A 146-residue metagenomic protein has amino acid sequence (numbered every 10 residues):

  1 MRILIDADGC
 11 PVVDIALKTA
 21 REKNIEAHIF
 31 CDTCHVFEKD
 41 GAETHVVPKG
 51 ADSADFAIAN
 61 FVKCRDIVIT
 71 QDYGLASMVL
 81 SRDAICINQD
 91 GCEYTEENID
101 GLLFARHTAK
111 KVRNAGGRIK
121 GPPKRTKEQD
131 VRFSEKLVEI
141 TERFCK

Functional and structural regions predicted by a protein language model:
R2-K146: Nuclease catalytic cores that cleave nucleic-acid phosphodiester bonds, predominantly acidic two-metal-ion
